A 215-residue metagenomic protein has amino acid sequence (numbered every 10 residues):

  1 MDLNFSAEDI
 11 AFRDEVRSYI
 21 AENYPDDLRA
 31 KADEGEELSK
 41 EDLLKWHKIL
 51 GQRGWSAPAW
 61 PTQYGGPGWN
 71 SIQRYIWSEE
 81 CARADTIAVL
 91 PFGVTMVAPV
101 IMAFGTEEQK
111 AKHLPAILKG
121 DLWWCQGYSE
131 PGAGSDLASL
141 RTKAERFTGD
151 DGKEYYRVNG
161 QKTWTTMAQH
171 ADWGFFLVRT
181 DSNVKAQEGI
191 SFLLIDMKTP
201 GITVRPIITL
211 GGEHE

Functional and structural regions predicted by a protein language model:
M1-A11: Intrinsic disorder at enzyme termini
D9, I20, G54, P61 (+5 more regions): Buried hydrophobic positions in well-ordered alpha/beta secondary-structure cores of metabolic enzymes
D27-L50: Short secondary-structure junction/hinge motifs that connect adjacent elements
L44-H47, G51-D121, M167-W173: Internal helix-loop-helix
G120-Y128: A short, Trp-centered hydrophobic/proline-enriched beta-strand micro-motif
A133-S135, T163-Q169, E213: Glycine-rich phosphate/pyrophosphate-binding beta-alpha loops
R141, K153-R205: A short core secondary-structure module
T142-R146: A structural signal for short hydrophobic beta-strand segments in well-ordered beta-sheet cores
